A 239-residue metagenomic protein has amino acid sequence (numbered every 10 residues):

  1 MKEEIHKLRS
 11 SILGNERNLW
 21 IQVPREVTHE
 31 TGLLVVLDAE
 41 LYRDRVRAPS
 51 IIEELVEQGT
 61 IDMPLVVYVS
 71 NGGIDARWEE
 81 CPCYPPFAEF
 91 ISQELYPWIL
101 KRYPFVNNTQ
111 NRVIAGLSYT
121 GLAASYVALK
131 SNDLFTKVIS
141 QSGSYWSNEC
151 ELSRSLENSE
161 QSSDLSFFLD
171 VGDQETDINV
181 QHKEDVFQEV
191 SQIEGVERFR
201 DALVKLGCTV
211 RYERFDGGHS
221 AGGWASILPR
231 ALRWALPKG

Functional and structural regions predicted by a protein language model:
M1-G239: Non-catalytic cap/lid and distal C-terminal segments of serine-dependent acyl enzymes
